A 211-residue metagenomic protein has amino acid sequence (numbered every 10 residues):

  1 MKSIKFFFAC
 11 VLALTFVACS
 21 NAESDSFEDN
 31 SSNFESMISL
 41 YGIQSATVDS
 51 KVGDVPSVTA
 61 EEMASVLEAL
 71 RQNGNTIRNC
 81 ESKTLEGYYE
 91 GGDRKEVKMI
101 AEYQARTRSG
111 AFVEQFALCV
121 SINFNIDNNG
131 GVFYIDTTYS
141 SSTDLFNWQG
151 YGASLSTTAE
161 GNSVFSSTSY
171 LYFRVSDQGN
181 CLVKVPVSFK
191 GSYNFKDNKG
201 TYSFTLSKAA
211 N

Functional and structural regions predicted by a protein language model:
M1-F6, S20-N21: Positively charged n-region of N-terminal signal peptides that target proteins for export
T15-A18: C-terminal motif of bacterial Sec signal peptides marking the signal peptidase cleavage site
S20-G110: N-terminal propeptides/leader regions of secreted preproproteins that are proteolytically removed before maturation
L85-N211: Mature secreted bioactive peptide module from preproproteins
